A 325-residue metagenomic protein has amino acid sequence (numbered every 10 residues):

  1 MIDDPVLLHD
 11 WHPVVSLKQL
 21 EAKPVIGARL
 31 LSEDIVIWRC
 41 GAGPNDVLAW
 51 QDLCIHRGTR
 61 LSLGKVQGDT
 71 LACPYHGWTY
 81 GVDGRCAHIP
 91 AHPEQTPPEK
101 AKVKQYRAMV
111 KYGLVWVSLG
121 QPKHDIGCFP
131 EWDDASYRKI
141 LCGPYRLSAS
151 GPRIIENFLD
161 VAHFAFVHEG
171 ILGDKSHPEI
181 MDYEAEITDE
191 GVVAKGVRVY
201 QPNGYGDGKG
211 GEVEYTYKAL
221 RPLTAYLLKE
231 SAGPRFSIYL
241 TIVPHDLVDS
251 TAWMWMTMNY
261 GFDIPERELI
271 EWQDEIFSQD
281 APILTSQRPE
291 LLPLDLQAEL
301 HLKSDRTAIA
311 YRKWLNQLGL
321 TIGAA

Functional and structural regions predicted by a protein language model:
M1-D10: Hydrophobic, proline/glycine-rich low-complexity stretches
D4, G27, Y106-M109, E184 (+2 more regions): A general structural signal for short secondary-structure junctions and capping/turn motifs
V6, V14-K139: Rieske [2Fe-2S] iron-sulfur-binding domain
H12, E33, K104, E179-M181 (+1 more regions): Short beta-strand or tight-loop elements that sit immediately N-terminal to catalytic metal-binding acidic residues
D46, K123-A325: C-terminal catalytic domain of Rieske-type non-heme iron oxygenases
